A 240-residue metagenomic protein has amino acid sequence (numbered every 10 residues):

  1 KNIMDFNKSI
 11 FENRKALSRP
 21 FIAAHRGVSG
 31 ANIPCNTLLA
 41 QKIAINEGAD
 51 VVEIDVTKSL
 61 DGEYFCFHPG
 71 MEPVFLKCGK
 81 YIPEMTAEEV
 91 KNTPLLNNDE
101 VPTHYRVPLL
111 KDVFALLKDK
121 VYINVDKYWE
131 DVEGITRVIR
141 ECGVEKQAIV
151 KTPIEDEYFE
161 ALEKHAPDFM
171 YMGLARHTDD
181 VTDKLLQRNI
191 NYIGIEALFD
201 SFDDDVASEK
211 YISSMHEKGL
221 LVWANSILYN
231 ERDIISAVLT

Functional and structural regions predicted by a protein language model:
K1-T240: Phosphate-group recognition and catalysis centered on beta-loop-alpha active-site segments
